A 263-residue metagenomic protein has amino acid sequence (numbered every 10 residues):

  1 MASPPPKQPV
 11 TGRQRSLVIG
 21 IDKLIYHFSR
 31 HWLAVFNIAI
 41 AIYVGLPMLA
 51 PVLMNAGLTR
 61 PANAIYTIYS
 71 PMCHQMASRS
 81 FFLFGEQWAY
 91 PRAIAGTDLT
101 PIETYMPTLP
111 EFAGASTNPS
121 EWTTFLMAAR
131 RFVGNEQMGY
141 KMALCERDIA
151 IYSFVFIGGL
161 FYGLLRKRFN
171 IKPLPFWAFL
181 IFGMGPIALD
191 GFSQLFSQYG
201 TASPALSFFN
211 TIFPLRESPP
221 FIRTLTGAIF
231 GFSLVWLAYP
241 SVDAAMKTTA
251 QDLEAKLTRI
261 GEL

Functional and structural regions predicted by a protein language model:
S16-S29: Cytosolic juxtamembrane amphipathic/interface segments immediately preceding and feeding into a transmembrane helix
R30-R60: N-terminal signal-anchor transmembrane alpha helix
A39-A50, F154-G159, P175-S197: Small-polar-interrupted transmembrane alpha-helices in polytopic inner-membrane proteins
A56-L144, L206, T211-L215: Extracytosolic (periplasmic/ER-lumenal) interhelical loops and adjacent juxtamembrane/interface segments of multi-pass
Q137-G139, D190-I229: Interfacial helix-loop-helix junctions of multi-pass membrane proteins
K141-F156, F221-I229: Membrane-interface loop-to-helix entry segments
F154-G158, T226-D243: Hydrophobic cores of alpha-helical transmembrane segments in multi-pass inner/ER membrane proteins, independent
K247-L263: Short, highly charged, low-complexity non-transmembrane loops/tails of multi-pass membrane proteins
